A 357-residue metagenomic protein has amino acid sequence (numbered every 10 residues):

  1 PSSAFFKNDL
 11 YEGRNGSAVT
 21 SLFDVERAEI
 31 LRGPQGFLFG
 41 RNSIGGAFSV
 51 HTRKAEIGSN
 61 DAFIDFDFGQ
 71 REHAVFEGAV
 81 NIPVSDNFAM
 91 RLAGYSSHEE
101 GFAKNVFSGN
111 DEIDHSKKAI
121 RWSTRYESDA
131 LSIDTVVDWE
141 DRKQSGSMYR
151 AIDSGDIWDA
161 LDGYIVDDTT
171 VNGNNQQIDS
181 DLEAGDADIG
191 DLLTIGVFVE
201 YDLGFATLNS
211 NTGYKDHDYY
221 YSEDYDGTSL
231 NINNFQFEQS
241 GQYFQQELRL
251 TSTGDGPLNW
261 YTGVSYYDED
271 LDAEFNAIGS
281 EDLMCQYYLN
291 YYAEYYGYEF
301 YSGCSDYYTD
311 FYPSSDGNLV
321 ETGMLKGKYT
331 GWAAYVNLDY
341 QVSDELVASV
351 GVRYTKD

Functional and structural regions predicted by a protein language model:
P1-L10: Extracytoplasmic beta-strand/coil segments of soluble accessory domains associated with Gram-negative outer-membrane
S2, R14, S21-R32, F37-N105 (+5 more regions): Outer-membrane beta-barrel translocator/receptor signature
I30-L31, N60-A62, F102-S108, Q176-E183 (+2 more regions): Extracytoplasmic loops and strand-loop junctions of Gram-negative outer membrane beta-barrel proteins
L31, H51, D65, E77-I82 (+8 more regions): Transmembrane beta-barrel domains of outer membrane proteins
I64-F68, L92-H98, T135-D141, T212-Y214 (+2 more regions): Transmembrane beta-barrel strands of outer-membrane/channel proteins
Q70-A74, H98-K104, D141-S147, D216-D224 (+3 more regions): Gram-negative outer-membrane beta-barrel proteins
V106-D111, Y261-D357: Signature of Gram-negative outer-membrane beta-barrel scaffolds
G109, D114-W260, Y267-D272: Outer-membrane beta-barrel domain signature, strongest for Gram-negative TonB-dependent receptors and also present
